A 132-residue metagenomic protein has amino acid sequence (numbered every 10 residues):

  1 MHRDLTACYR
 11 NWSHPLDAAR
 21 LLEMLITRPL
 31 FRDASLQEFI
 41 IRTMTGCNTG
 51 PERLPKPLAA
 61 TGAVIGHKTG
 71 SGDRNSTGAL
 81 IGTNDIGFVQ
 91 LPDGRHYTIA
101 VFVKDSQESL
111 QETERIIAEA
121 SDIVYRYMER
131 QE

Functional and structural regions predicted by a protein language model:
M1-E132: Penicillin-recognizing serine hydrolase domain
